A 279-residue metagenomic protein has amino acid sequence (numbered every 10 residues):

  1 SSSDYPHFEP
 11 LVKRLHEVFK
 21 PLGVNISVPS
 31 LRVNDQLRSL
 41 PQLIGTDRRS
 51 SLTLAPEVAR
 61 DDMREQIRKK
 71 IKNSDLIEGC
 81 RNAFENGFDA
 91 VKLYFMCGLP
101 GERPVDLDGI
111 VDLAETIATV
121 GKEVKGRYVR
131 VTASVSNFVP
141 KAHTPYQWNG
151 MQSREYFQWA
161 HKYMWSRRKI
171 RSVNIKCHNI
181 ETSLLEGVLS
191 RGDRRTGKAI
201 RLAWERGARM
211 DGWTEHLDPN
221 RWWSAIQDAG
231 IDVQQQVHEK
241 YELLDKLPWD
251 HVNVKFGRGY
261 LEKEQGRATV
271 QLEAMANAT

Functional and structural regions predicted by a protein language model:
S1-T132, S136: Conserved SAM/AdoMet-binding glycine-rich loop
S3-H7, R68-D75, E102-G109, W148-Y156 (+5 more regions): Catalytic cores of large soluble enzymes that bind and process phosphate-bearing ligands
P6, D35-L40, H143-P145, L184-R191 (+1 more regions): Short, solvent-exposed polar/charged micro-motifs at secondary-structure junctions
P10-L15, P21, L43, G126-Y128 (+4 more regions): Terminal amphipathic helices with adjacent charged low-complexity linkers/tails
H16-F19, A114, A118-G121, W165-S172 (+2 more regions): Structural signal for hydrophobic packing residues in well-ordered secondary-structure cores of soluble enzyme domains
V58-D61, F88-F95, V135-Y146, K176-S183 (+1 more regions): Short acidic (Asp/Glu) and glycine-rich catalytic loops that position anionic groups and cofactors
E115, G121-R127, Q147-Q158, Y163-S166 (+1 more regions): Long, polar/charge-rich, low-hydrophobicity segments
I170-T279: Radical SAM enzyme core and accessory elements
